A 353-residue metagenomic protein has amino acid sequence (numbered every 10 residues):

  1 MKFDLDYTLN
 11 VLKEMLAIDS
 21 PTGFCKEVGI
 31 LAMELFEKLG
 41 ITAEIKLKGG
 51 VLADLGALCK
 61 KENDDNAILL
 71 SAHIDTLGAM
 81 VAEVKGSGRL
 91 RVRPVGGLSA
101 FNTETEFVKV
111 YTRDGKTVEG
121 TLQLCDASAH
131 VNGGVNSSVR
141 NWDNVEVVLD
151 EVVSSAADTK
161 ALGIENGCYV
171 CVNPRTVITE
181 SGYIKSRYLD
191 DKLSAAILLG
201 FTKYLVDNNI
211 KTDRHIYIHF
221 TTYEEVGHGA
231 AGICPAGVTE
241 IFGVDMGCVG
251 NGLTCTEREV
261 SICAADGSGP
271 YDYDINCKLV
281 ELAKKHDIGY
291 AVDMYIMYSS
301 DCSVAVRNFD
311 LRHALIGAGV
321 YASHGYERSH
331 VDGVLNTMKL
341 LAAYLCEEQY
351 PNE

Functional and structural regions predicted by a protein language model:
M1-E353: N-terminal hydrophobic/helix-forming segments and targeting peptides
